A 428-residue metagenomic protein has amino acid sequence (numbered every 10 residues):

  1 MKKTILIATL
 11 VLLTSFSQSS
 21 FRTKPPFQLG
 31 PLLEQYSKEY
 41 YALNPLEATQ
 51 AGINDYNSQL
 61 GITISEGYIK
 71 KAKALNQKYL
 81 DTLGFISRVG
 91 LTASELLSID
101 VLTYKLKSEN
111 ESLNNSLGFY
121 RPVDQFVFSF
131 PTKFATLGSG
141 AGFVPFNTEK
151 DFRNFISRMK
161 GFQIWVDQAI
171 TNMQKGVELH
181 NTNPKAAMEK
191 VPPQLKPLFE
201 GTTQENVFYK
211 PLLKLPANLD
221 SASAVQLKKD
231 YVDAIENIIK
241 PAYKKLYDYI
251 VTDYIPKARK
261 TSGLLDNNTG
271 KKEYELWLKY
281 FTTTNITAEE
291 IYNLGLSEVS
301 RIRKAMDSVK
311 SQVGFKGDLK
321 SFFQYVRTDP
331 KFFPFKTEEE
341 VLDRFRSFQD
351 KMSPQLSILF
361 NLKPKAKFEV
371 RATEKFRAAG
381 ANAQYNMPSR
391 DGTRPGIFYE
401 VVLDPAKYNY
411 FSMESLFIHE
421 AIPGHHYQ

Functional and structural regions predicted by a protein language model:
M1-Q28: Bacterial Sec-dependent N-terminal signal peptides
F21-Q428: N-terminal maturation segment of proteins
